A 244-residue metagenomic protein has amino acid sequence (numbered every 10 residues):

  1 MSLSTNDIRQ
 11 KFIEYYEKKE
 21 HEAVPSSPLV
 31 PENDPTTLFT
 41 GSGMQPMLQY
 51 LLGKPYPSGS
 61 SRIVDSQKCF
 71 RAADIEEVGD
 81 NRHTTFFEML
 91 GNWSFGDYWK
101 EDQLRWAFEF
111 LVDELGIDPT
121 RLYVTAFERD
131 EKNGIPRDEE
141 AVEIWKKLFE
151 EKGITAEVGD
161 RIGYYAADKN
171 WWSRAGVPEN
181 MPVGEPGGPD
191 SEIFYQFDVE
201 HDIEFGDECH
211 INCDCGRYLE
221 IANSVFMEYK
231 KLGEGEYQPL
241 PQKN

Functional and structural regions predicted by a protein language model:
M1-N244: Structured aminoacyl-transfer and RNA-binding surfaces used for tRNA recognition/handling in the translation apparatus
